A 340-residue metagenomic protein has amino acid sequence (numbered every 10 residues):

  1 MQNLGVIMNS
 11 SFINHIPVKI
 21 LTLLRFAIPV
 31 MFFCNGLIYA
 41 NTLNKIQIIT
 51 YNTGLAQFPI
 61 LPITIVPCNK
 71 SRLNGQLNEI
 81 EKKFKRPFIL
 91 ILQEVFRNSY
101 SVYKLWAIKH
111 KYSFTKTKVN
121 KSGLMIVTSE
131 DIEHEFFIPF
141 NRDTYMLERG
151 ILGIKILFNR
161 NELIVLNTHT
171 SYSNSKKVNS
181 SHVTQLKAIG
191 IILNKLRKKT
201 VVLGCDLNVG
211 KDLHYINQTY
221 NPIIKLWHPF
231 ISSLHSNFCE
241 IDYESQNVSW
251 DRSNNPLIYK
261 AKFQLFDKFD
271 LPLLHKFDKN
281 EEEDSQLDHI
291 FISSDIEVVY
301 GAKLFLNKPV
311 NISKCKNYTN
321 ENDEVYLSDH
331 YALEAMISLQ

Functional and structural regions predicted by a protein language model:
L4-G5, I13-T22, C34-L105, K121 (+2 more regions): N-terminal, active-site-proximal structural segment of metallo-dependent hydrolase catalytic domains
I46-T53, Q76-Y100, V127, I154-I156 (+5 more regions): Active-site beta-strand/loop signature of hydrolases that rely on acidic residues for catalysis
P59-C68, K176-S180, D212-L226: Short, flexible/disordered intra-domain loops and linkers
I60, E133-H134, N174, I296-F305: Substrate-binding/catalytic groove segments of enzymes that remodel or degrade extracellular structural polymers
C68-K70, K177-L193: Alpha-helical scaffold elements lining the catalytic groove of polysaccharide deacetylases
I89-Y172: Structured beta-strand-rich core segments of catalytic domains in phosphoester-bond hydrolases
N194-V202, V209-Q340: Metal-dependent phosphoester-hydrolase catalytic domains
